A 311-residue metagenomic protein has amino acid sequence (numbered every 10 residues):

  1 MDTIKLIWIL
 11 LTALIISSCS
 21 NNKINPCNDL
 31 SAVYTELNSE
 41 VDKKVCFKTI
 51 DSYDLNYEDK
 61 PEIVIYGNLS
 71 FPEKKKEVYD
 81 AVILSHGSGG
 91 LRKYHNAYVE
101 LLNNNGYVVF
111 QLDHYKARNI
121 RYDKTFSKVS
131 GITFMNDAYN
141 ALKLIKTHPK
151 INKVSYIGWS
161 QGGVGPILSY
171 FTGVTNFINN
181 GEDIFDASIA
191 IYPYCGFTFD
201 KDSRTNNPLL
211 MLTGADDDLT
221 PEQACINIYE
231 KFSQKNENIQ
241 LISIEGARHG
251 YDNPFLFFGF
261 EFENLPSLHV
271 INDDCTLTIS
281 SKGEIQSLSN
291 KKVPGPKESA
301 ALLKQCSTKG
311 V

Functional and structural regions predicted by a protein language model:
S17-S18: C-terminal motif of bacterial Sec signal peptides marking the signal peptidase cleavage site
N25-E77: N-terminal cap/lid segment of alpha/beta-hydrolase-fold proteins
K75-Y79, L84-R121, G196-T198, D216-E222: Short substrate-entry loop that stabilizes the transition state in hydrolases
Y94, S127-H148, L168: Alpha/beta-hydrolase active-site loop
P149-S160: Alpha/beta-hydrolase fold nucleophile elbow
T205, L210-T213: Short beta-strand/loop motif that positions the catalytic acidic residue of the alpha/beta-hydrolase fold
T220-K231, L256: Short alpha-helix in the alpha/beta-hydrolase fold that links the catalytic acid
N238-V311: C-terminal catalytic histidine-bearing segment of alpha/beta-hydrolase fold enzymes
